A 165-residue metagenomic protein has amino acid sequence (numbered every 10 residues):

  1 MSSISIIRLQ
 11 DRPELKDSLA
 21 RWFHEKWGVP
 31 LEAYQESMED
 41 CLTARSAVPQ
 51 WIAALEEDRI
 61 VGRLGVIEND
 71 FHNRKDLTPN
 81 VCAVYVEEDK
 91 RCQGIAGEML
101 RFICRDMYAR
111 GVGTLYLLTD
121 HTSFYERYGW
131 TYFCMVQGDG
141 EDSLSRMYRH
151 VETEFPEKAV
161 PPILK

Functional and structural regions predicted by a protein language model:
M1-D17, V151-K165: Conserved N-terminal entry element of GNAT/NAT acetyltransferase domains
H24, G28-E56, V61: Active-site rim helix/loop that mediates acceptor-substrate recognition in acyltransferases
P49, D76, V81, D142: Short coil/loop residues immediately preceding or within conserved phosphate-binding loops of NTP-utilizing enzyme
A53, R59-N69, N80, Y85: Conserved beta-strand in the GNAT
N69-F71, D89, T122: Short coil/turn motifs at secondary-structure junctions
K90, G94-F102, V112: Conserved acetyl-CoA pyrophosphate-binding loop and the N-cap/start of the following alpha-helix in GNAT-like
A109, G113, T119-S143: Conserved active-site alpha-helix within GNAT-family acetyltransferase domains
